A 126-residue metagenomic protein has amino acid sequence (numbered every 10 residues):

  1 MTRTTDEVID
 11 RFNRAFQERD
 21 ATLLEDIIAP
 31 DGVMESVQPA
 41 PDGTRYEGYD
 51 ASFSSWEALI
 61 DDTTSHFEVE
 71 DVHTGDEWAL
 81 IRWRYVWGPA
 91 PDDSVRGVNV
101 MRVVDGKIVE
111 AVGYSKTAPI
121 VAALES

Functional and structural regions predicted by a protein language model:
M1-P30, A122-S126: Short, low-complexity N-terminal intrinsically disordered segments enriched in polar/charged residues
T2, R45-Y46: Flexible, glycine- and charge-enriched loops at secondary-structure boundaries
T4, P39, F53-S126: A beta-strand edge to alpha-helix "cap/lid" segment located at domain peripheries
R11-R14, D42, E110: Short, flexible active-site loop motifs that bind/organize anionic cofactors or intermediates
D20, G32, T64-F67: Secondary-structure boundary/capping signal
I28-M34, Y46, H73-D76, S94-V95: Short amphipathic alpha-helical segments, especially helix-boundary/capping motifs
V33-R45, A58: A short gly/proline-enriched turn/hairpin at secondary-structure junctions
Y49: Contiguous, function-dense segments enriched for cysteine-driven chemistry and partner/ligand-binding capacity
